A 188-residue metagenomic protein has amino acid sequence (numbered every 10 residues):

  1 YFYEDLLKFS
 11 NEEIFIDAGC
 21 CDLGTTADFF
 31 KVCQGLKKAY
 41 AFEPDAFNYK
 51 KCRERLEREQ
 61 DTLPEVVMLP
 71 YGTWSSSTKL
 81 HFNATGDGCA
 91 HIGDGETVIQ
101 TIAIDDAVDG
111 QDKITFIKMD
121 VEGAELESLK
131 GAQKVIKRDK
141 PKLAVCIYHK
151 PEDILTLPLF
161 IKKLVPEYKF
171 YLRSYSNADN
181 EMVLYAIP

Functional and structural regions predicted by a protein language model:
Y1-P188: Phosphate/nucleotide-binding beta-alpha loop and adjacent structural elements of enzyme active sites
